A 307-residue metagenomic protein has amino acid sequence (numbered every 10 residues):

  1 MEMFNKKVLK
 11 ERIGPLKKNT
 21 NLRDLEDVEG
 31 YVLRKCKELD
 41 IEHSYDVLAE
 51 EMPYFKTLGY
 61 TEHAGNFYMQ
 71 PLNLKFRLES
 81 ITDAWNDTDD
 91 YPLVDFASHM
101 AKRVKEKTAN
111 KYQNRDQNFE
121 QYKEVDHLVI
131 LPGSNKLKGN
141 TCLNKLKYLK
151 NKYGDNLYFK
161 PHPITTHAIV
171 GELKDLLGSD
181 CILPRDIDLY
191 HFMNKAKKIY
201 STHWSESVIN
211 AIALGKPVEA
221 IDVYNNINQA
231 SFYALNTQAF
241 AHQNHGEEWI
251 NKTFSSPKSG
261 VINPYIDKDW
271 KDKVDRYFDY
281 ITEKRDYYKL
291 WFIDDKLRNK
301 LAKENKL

Functional and structural regions predicted by a protein language model:
M1-M52, K136, F278-L307: N-terminal pre-catalytic "stem/leader" segment of glycosyltransferase-like enzymes
L9-L16, E50-P53, G59-H63, E124-K136 (+2 more regions): Short loop/turn segments at strand-loop or loop-helix junctions that form parts of catalytic or ligand-binding pockets
K10-P15, L146-R185: Catalytic donor nucleotide-activated moiety binding site of glycosyltransferases and closely related
R34, E38-Q70, I199-T202: Short, well-ordered secondary-structure micro-motifs within conserved domains or adaptor modules
R77-E124, N228-L307: Leloir-type glycosyltransferase catalytic cores
K111-V129, Y148, L157, L176-D186 (+4 more regions): Catalytic phosphate/metal-binding cores of nucleic-acid and nucleotide-processing enzymes, i.e., regions that mediate
N114-H167, W249-W270: Active-site donor-nucleotide binding/catalytic segment of nucleotide-sugar enzymes
D186-F232: A donor-sugar binding/catalytic signature common to diverse glycosyltransferases and related nucleotide-sugar
